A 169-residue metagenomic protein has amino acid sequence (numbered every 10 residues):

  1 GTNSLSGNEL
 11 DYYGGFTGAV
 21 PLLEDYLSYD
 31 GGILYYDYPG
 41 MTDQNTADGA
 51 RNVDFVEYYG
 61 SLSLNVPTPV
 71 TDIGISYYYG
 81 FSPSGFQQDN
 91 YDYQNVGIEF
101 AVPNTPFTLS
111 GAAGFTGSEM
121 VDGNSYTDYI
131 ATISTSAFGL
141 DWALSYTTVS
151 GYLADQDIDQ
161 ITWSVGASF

Functional and structural regions predicted by a protein language model:
G1-G31, Y35, A167-F169: Glycine- and aromatic-enriched membrane insertion/assembly motifs of diderm outer-membrane and organelle channel
G1-L5, P21, L34-N45, P67 (+4 more regions): Sequence/structural signature of outer-membrane beta-barrel proteins
N3-E9, G49-E57, Q87-Y93, D122-Y126 (+2 more regions): Transmembrane beta-barrel outer-membrane domains
D11-Y13, E57-S61, N95-G97, I130-T132 (+1 more regions): Membrane-embedded beta-strand positions in outer-membrane beta-barrel channels/transporters
G14, Y29-I33, G60, I73-Y77 (+4 more regions): Membrane-embedded beta-strand positions of outer-membrane beta-barrel proteins
A19-S28, N65-I73, A101-L109, S136-G139: Short loop/turn motifs that connect adjacent beta-strands in outer-membrane beta-barrel proteins
S28-D92: Hydrophobic, well-structured mid-protein blocks that either form specific transmembrane helices
A131, T135-A137, Q156-F169: Outer-membrane beta-barrel "beta-signal"
